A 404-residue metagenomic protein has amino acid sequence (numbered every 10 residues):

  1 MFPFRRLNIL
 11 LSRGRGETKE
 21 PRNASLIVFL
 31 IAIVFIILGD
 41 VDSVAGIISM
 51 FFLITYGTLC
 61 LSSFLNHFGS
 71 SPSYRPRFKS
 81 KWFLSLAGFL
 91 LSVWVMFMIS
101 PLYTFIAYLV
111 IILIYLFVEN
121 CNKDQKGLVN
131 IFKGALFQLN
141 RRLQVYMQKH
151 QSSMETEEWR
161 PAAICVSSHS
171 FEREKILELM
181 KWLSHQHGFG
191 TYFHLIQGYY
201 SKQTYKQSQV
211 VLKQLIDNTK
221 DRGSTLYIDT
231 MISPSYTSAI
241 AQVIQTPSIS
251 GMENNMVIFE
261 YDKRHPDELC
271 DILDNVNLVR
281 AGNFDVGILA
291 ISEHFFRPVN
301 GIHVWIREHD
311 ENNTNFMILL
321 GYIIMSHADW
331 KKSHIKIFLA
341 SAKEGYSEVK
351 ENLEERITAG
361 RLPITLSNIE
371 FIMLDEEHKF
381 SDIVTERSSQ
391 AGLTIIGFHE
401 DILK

Functional and structural regions predicted by a protein language model:
M1-I9, I54-G69: Hydrophobic, membrane-facing alpha-helical anchors
F2-I37, Y74-A87: Loop-to-transmembrane helix boundary motifs in multi-pass membrane proteins
F29-A32, Y56-S63, G88, S92 (+1 more regions): Helical transmembrane-bundle signal
A32-I36, S63, H67, T246: Conserved helix-loop functional segments at active or binding sites
F35-L59, S73-P76, M96-I111: Transmembrane helix-loop boundary segments of multi-pass membrane transporters
N66-K404: Membrane-embedded alpha-helical bundles that form conduits across membranes
